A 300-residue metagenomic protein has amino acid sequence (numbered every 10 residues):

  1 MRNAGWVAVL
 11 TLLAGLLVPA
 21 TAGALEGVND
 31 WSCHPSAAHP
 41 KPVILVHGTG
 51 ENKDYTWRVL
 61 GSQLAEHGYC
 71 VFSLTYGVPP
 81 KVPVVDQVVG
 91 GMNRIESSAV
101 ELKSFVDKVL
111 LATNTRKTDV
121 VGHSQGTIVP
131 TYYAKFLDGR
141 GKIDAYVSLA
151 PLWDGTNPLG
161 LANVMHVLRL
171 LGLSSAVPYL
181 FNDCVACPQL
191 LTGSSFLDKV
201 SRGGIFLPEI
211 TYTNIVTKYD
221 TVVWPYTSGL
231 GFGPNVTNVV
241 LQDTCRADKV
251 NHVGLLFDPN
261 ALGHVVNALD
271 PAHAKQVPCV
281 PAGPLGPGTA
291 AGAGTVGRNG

Functional and structural regions predicted by a protein language model:
M1-H67, P278-G300: Flexible, membrane-associating and regulatory peripheral segments of lipid-active enzymes
A24-A37, L111, L159-F181, L256-N260 (+1 more regions): Composition-driven, intrinsically disordered low-complexity tracts enriched in small residues
N29-K117, V164, L168, L173-V177: Active-site catalytic motif of lipid deacylating hydrolases and related acyltransferases
P35-H39, L64-E66, A112-T113, V121-G122 (+3 more regions): Extracellular/periplasmic catalytic domains that process cell-envelope and extracellular macromolecules
V46-H47, V71, E96-V200: Serine-dependent carboxylesterase/thioesterase catalytic core of lipase-like alpha/beta-hydrolase/SGNH enzymes
F72, P79-N93, F181-P188, A247 (+1 more regions): Surface-exposed intrinsically disordered loops and tails
P83-D86, T156-A162, W224-S228: Short aromatic-enriched loop/helix-cap "lid" or pocket-rim segments at secondary-structure transitions that line
I205-G300: C-terminal catalytic-base region of ester-bond hydrolases, centering on the histidine of the charge-relay
